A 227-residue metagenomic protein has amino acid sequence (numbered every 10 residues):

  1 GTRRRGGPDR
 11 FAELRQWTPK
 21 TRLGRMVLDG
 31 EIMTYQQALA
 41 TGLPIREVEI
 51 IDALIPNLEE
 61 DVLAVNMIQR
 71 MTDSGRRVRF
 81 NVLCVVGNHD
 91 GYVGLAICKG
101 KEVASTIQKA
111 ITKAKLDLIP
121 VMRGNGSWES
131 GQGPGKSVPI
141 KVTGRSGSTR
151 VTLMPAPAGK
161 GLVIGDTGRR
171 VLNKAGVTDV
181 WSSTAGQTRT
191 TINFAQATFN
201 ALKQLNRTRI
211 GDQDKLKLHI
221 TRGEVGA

Functional and structural regions predicted by a protein language model:
G1-A227: Ribosome-associated RNA-binding proteins
